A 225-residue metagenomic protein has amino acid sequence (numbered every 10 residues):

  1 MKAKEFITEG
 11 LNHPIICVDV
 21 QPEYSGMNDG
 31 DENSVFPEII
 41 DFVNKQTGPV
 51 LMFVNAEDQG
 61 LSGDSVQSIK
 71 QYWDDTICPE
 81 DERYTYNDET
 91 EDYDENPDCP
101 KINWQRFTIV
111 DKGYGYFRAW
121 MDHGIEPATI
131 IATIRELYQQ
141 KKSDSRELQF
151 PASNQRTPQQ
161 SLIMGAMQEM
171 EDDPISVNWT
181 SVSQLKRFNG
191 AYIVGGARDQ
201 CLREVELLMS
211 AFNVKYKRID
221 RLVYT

Functional and structural regions predicted by a protein language model:
K2-D144, A152, E206-R218: Active-site acidic carboxylates
P22, G115, A197-D199, L222-Y224: Short acidic/polar capping segments at secondary-structure boundaries
Y24-S34, S161-E171, F188-V194: Surface-exposed cleft-lining segments at the edges of enzyme active sites
V35-I39, I175-S181, L202: Amphipathic coiled-coil/heptad-repeat helices and related helical stalk/stem segments that mediate oligomerization
D58, M164, L185-F212: Catalytic cysteine-centered active loop of the rhodanese-like fold, especially the PTP/DSP P-loop
F117-R187: Alpha-helical scaffold elements lining the catalytic groove of polysaccharide deacetylases
Y192-G196, V214-T225: A short glycine-rich beta-strand->turn/loop micro-motif centered on a GG-aromatic cluster
